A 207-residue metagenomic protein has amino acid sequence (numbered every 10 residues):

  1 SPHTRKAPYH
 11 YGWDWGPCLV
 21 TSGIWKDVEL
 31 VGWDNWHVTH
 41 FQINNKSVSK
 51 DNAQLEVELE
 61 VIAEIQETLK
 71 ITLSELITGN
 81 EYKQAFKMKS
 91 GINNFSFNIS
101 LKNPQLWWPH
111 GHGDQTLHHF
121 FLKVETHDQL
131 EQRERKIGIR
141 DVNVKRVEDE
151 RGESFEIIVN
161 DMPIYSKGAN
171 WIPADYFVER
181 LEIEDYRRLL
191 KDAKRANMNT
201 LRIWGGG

Functional and structural regions predicted by a protein language model:
S1-G206: Secreted/periplasmic carbohydrate-active enzymes, especially glycoside hydrolases
